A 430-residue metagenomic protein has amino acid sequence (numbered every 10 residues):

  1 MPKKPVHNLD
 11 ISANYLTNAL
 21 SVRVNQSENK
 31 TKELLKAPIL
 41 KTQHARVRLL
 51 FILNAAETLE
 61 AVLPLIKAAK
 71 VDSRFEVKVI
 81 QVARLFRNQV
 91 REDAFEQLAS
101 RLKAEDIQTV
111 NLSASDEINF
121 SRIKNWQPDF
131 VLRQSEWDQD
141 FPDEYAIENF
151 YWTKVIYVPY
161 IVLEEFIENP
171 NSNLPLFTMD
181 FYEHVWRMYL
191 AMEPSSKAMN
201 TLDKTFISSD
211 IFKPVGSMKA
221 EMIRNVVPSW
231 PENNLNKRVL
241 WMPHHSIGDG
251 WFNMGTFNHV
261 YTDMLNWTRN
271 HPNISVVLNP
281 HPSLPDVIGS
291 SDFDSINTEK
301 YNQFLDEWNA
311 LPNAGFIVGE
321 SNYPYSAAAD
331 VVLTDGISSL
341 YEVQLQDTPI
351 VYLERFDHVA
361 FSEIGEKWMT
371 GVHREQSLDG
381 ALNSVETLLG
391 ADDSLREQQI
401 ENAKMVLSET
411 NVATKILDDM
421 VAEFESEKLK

Functional and structural regions predicted by a protein language model:
M1-N54, K67, V71-S73, K430: Non-catalytic N-terminal targeting/anchoring module and adjacent flexible stem/linker that precedes the structured
P2-K3, H7, N383-K430: C-terminal amphipathic helix plus adjacent low-complexity, charged tail appended to glycosyltransferase catalytic
S12, L16-L34, P159, F177-N253: A nucleotide-sugar donor-handling region in carbohydrate enzymes
L50-M222: Active-site and donor-binding regions of nucleotide-sugar-utilizing enzymes
E60-L65, K70, M218-Q303, E375 (+1 more regions): Conserved catalytic-core segment of nucleotide-activated headgroup transferases in glycan assembly
I156, G319-F361: A donor-sugar binding/catalytic signature common to diverse glycosyltransferases and related nucleotide-sugar
D292-S338: Donor nucleotide-activated moiety binding/catalytic core segment of transferases that use nucleotide-activated donors
D347-A391: Nucleotide-sugar donor-binding patch of glycosyltransferase catalytic domains
